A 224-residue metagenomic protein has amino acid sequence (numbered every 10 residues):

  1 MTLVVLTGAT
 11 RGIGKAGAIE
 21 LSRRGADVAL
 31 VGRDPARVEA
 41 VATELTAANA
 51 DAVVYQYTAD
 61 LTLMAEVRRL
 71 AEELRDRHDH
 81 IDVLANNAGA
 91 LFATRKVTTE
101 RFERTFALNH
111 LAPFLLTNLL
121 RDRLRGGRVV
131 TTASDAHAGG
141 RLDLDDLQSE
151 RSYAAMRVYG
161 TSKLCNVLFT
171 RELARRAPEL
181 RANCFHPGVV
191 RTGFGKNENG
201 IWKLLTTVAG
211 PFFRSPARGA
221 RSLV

Functional and structural regions predicted by a protein language model:
M1-G193: Rossmann-fold NAD(P)H-dependent dehydrogenase/reductase core
S162, T206-V224: C-terminal helical subdomain
R191-A209: A glycine/serine/threonine-rich, flexible loop-to-helix segment that serves as the NAD(P) cofactor-binding "lid"
